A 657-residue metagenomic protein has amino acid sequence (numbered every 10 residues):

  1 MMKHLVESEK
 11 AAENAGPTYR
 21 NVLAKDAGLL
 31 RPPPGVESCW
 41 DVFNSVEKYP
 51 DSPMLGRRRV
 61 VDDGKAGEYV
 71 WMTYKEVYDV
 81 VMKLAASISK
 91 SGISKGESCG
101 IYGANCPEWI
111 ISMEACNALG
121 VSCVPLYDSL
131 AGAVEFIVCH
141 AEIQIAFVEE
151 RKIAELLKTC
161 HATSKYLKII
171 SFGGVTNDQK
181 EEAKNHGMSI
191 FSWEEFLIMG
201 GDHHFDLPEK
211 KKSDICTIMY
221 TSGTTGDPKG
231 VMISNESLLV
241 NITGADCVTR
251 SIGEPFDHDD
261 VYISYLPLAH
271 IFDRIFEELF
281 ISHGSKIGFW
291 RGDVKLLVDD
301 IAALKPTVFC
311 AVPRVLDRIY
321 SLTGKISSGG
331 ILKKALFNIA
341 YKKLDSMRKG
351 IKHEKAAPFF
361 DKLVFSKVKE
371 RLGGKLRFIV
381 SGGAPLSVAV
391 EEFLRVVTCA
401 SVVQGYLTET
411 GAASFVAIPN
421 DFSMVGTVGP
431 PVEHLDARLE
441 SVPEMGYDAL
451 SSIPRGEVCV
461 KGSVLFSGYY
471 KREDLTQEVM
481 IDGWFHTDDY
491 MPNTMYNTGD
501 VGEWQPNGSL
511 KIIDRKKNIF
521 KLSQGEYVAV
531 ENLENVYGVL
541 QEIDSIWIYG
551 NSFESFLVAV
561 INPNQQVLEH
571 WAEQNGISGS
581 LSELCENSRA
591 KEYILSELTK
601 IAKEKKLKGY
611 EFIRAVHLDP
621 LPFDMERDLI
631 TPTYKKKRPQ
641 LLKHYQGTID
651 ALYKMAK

Functional and structural regions predicted by a protein language model:
M1-P17, S91, I111, A118-I198 (+3 more regions): Structural core segment of the AMP-binding/adenylate-forming
A24, V61-A66, R151-K212, T323-K367: ANL superfamily adenylate-forming
R31-S38, D51-E114, A131-E135, S192-E194: Conserved AMP-binding/adenylate-forming core of the ANL superfamily
P50-P53, S171, S189-F191, I198-Y220 (+2 more regions): Conserved pre-ATP/AMP-binding loop-to-beta segment of ANL
W71-K75, C216-T243: Conserved AMP-binding A3 loop
V138-C139, A146-V148, G462, S467-G468 (+4 more regions): AMP-binding/adenylate-forming catalytic core of the ANL superfamily
L239-V261, L268-F365, K375, V397: Conserved AMP-binding/adenylation subdomain of ANL enzymes
F360-L510, K516-I519, L533-E534, D544: Conserved AMP-binding/adenylate-forming
